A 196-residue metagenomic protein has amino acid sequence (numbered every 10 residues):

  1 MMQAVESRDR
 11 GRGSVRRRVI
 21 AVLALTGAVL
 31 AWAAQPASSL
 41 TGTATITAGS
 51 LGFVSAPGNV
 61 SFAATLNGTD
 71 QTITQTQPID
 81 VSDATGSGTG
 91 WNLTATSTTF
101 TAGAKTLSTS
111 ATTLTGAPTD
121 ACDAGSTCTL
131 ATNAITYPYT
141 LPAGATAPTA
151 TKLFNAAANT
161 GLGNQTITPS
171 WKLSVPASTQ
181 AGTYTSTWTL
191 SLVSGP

Functional and structural regions predicted by a protein language model:
M2-R8, D80, A117: Exposed, low-complexity/repetitive linear segments and helix-based recognition motifs, biased toward charged/polar
Q3-P36: Secretory targeting and sorting signals
A34-P196: Signature of Gram-negative chaperone-usher
